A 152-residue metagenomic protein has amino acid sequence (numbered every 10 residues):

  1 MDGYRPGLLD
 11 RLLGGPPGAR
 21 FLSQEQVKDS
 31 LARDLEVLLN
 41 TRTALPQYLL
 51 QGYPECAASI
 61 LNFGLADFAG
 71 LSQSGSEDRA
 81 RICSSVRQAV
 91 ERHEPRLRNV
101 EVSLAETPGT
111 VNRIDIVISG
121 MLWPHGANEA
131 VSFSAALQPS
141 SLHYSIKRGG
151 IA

Functional and structural regions predicted by a protein language model:
M1-S74, L122-A152: Immediate N-terminus of the mature polypeptide
S59-L61, T110-D115: A short, glycine/Asx- and small/polar-enriched loop/turn that sits immediately N-terminal to a beta-strand
N62-E106: Acidic, low-complexity glycine/serine/threonine-rich segments
V100, I116-I118, V131-F133: Hydrophobic residues positioned within well-ordered beta-strands of beta-sheet architectures
T107-G109, L122-W123: Short acidic/polar capping segments at secondary-structure boundaries
